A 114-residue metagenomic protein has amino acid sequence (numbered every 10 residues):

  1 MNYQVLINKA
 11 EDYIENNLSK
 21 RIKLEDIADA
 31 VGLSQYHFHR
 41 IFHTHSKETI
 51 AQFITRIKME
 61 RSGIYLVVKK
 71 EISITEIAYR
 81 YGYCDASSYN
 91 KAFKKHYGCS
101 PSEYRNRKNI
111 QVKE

Functional and structural regions predicted by a protein language model:
M1, V5-I7: Short, charge-enriched, intrinsically disordered boundary segments that mark the beginning of a structured element
N8-E25, T44-Y81, R107-E114: Terminal helix-turn-helix DNA-binding modules in bacterial transcription factors
K23-H45, K69-Y104: Sequence-specific DNA-binding recognition helix
